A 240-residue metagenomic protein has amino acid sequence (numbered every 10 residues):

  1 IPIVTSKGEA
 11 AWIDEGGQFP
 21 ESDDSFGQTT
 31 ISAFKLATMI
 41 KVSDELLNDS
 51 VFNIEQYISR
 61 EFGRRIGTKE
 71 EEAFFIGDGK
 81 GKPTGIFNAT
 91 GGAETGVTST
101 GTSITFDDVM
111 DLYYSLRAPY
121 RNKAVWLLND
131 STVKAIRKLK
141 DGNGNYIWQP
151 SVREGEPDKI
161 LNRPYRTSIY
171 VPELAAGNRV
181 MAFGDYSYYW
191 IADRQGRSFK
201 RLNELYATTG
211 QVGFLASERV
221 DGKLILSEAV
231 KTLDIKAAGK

Functional and structural regions predicted by a protein language model:
I1-E15, E45-L47, L205, R219-D221 (+1 more regions): Active-site loop/lid in soluble adenylation, ligation, and acyl-transfer enzymes
I1-K123, N145, E154-D158, P164-R166 (+1 more regions): Acidic/polar, low-complexity extended loops/arms that serve as protein-protein interfaces in large oligomeric shells
A11, S50, I136-K138, A175 (+1 more regions): Short acidic, gly/pro-rich beta-turn/loop elements at beta-sheet edges and active-site/ligand-binding grooves
E15-P20, I54-Y57, G142-N143, V180-A182 (+1 more regions): Short intrinsically disordered coil segments
D23-Q28, R64-G67, P150-E154, W190-A192 (+2 more regions): Glycine-rich loops and low-complexity Gly/Arg-rich segments that provide flexible linkers or classic glycine-based
D78-E218, K231-D234, K240: Extended oligomerization regions of viral-like shell subunits
